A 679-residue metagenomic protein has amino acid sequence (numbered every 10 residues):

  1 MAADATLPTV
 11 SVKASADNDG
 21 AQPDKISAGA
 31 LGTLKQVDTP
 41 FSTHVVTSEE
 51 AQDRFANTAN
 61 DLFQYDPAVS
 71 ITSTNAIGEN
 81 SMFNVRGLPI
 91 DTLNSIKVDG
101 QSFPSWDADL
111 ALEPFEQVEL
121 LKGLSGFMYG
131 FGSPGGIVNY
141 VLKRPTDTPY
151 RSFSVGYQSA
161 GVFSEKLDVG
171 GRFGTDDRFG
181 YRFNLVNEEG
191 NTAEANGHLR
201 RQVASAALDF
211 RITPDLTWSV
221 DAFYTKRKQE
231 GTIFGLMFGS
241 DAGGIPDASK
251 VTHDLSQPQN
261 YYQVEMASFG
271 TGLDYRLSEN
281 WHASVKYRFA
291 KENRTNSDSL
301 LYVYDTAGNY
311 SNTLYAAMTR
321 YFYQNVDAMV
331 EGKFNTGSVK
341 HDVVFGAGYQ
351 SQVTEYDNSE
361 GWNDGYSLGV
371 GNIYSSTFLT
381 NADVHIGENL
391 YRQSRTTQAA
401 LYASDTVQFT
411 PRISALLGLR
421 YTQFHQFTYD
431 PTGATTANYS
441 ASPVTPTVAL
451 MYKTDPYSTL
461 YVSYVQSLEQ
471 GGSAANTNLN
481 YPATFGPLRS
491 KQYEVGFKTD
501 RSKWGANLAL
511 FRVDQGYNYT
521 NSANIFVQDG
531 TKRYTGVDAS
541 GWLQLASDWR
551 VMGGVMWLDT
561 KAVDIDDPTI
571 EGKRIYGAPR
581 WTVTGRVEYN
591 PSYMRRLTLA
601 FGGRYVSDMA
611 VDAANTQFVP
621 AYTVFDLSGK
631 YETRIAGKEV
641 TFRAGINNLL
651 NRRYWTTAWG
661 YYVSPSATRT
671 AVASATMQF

Functional and structural regions predicted by a protein language model:
L7-P149, S467, V495, G660: Acidic, small-polar-rich N-terminal luminal/periplasmic segments of exported/outer-membrane proteins
P114-E116, F127-A206, I212-L216, A267 (+1 more regions): Outer-membrane beta-barrel translocator/receptor signature
E188-T192, S205-R276, F289-Y321, G365-N389 (+2 more regions): Acidic/polar loop-and-plug regions of large Gram-negative outer-membrane beta-barrel proteins
D209-T213, Y321, K340-Q352, R392-Q515 (+2 more regions): Structural signature of Gram-negative outer-membrane beta-barrels, strongest in the C-terminal barrel of TonB-dependent
K228-S240, V353-E355, H425, M451-E494 (+5 more regions): Surface-exposed extracellular loop regions of Gram-negative outer-membrane beta-barrel proteins, predominantly
F269-E292, T313-Y429, K453: Face-selective signature of the C-terminal outer-membrane beta-barrel domain
V343, Y493, Y576-F679: Conserved C-terminal beta-signal and adjacent last beta-strands/turns of outer-membrane beta-barrel proteins
G505, L510-D514, V527-A613: Gram-negative outer-membrane beta-barrel transporters
